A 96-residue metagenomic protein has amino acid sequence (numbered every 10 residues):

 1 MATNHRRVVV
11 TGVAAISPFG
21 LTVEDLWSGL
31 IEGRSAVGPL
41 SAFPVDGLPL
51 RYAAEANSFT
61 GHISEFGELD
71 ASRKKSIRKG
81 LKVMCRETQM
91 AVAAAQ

Functional and structural regions predicted by a protein language model:
M1-Q96: Conserved "HGTGT" condensation-loop signature of ketosynthase/thiolase-family condensing enzymes that catalyze
